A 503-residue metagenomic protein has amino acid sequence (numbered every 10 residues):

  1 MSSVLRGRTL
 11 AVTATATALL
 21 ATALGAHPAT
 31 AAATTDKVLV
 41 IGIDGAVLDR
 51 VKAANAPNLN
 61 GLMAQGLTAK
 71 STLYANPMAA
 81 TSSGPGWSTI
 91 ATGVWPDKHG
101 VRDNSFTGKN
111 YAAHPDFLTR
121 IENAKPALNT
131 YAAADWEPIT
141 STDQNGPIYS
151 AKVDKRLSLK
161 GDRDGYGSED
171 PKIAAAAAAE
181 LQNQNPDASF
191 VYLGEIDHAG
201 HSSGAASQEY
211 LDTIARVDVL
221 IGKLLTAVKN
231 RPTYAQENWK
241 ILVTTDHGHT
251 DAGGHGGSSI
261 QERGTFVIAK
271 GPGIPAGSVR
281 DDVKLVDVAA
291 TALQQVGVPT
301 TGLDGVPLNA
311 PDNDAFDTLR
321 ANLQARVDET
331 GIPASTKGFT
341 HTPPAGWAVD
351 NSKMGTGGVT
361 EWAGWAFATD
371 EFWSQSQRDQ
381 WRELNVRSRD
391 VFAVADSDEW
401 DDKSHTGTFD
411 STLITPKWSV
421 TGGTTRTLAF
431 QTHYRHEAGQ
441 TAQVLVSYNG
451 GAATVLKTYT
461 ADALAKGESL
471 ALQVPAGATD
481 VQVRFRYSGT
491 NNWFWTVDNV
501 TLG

Functional and structural regions predicted by a protein language model:
L39-V40, N58-L59, R216-S258, V267 (+2 more regions): Metal-dependent active-site segment of extracytoplasmic phospho-/sulfohydrolases and closely related
D49-P85, G93-V94: Short, structured active-site-proximal loop/turn typified by the sulfatase FGly-forming signature C/S-X-P-X-R
P85-T92, G257-T300: Substrate-binding rim/cap in mid-to-C-terminal beta-strand-loop elements of soluble/periplasmic
D143-K152, A175-K223: Active-site His/acidic residue clusters
D314-K403, A438: Extracellular glycan-recognition surfaces and repeat-rich motifs
D401-G422, G467-S469: Short beta-strands within extracellular/lumenal beta-sheet-rich domains
T406-F409, S488-G503: Extracellular carbohydrate recognition
A452-A478: Extracellular carbohydrate recognition and processing domains and analogous Trp-centered ligand-binding platforms
